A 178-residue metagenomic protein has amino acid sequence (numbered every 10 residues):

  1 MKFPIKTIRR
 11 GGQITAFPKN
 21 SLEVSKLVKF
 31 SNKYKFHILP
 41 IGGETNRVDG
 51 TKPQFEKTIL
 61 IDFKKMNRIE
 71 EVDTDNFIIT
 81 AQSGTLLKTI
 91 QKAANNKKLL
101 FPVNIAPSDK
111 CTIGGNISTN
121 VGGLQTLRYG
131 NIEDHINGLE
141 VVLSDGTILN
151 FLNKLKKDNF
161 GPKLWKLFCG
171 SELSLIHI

Functional and structural regions predicted by a protein language model:
M1-F3, V141: Charged, low-complexity, helix-prone segments enriched in Lys/Glu/Asp/Gln
F3-M66, A81, F101-V103: Glycine-rich N-terminal segment of FAD-binding domains in flavoprotein oxidoreductases, spanning the beta-loop-helix
G42-N46, L86, H177-I178: Ser/Thr-glycine-rich phosphate-binding loops at phosphate-binding pockets of nucleotides, nucleotide cofactors
R68-V72, I78-I176: FAD-binding subdomain of flavoenzyme oxidoreductases
